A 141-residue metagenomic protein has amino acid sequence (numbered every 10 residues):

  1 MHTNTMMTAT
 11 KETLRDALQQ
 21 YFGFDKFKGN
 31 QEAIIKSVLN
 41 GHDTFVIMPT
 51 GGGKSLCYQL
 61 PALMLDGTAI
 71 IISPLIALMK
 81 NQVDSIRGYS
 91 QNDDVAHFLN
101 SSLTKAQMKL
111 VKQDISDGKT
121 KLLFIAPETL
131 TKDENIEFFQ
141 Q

Functional and structural regions predicted by a protein language model:
M1-T8, L123: Intrinsically disordered, low-complexity N-terminal extensions of nucleic-acid-metabolism proteins
M7-P49: Conserved pre-motif I regulatory segment
G41-L60, I70-S73: Walker A/P-loop
D43, G67-I70, K119-L123: Loop/turn-to-beta-strand initiation segments
G52, D84, L103-Q141: Conserved helix/coil segment N-terminal to the catalytic DExD/H
L56, G67-G88, S101-L103, Q107 (+1 more regions): Conserved Walker A/P-loop ATP-binding site and its immediately adjacent core in helicase/helicase-like ATPase domains
